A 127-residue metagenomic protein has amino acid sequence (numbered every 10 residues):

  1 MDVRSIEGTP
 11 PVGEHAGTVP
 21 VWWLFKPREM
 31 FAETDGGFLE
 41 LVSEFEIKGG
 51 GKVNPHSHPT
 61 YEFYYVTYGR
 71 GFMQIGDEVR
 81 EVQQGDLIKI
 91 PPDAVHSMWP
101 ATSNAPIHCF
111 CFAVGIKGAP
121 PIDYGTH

Functional and structural regions predicted by a protein language model:
M1-L39, D123-H127: A short, N-terminal "cap"/entry segment at the start of jelly-roll beta-barrel domains of the cupin/DSBH fold
F25-M30, L41-H58, P92: Conserved short histidine dyad/triad with adjacent acidic residue
G37, P92-A119: Ligand-binding loop in jelly-roll beta-barrel domains
E44-K48, S57-M73, V114-G115: Short, conserved beta-strand element in jelly-roll/cupin
R70-F72, V79, V95: Structural motif
D77-D93: Short acidic-glycine-tyrosine-enriched beta hairpin
